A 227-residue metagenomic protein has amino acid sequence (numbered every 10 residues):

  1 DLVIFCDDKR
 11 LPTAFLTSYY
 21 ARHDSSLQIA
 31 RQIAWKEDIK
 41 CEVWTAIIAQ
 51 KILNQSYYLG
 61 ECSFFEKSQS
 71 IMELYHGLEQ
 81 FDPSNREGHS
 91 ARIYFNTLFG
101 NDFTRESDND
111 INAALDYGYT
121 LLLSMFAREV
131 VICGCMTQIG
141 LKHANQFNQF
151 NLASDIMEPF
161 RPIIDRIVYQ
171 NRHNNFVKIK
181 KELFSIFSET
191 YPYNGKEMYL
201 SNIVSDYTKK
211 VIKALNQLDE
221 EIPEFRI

Functional and structural regions predicted by a protein language model:
D1-C6: Short hydrophobic alpha-helical runs that function as membrane-insertion/retention elements
D7-L11: Short, acidic/turn-prone active-site loops that include or flank metal/cofactor- and phosphate-binding residues
P12-L16, A21-I227: Active-site helix-to-loop segments that bind/position phosphate- or nucleotide-bearing substrates and donors across
